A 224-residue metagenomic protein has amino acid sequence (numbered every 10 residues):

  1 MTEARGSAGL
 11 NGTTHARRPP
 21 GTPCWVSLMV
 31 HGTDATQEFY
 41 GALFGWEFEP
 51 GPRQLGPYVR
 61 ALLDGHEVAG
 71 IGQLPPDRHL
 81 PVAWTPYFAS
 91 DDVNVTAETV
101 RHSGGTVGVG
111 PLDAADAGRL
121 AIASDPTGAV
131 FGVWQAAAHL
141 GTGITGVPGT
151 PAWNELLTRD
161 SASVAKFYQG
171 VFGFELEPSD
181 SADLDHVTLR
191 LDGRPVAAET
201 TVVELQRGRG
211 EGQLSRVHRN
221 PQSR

Functional and structural regions predicted by a protein language model:
M1-P50, A61-G108, S124-D183, T188-R224: Glyoxalase I/VOC metalloenzyme domain signal
R53-Q54: Short, glycine-/polar-rich solvent-exposed loops and beta-turns at beta-strand/coil boundaries
D116-G118: Short, small/polar residue-rich loop motifs at catalytic or cofactor-binding pockets
